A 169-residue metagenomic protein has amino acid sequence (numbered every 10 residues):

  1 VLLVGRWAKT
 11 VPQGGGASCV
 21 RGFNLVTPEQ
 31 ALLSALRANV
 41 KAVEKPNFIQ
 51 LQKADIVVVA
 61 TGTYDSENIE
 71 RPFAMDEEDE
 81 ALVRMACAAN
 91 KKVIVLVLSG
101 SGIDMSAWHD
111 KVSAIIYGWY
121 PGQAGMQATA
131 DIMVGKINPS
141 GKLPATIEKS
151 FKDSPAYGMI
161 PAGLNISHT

Functional and structural regions predicted by a protein language model:
L2-T169: C-terminal non-catalytic regions of proteins with extracellular/luminal or membrane-system context
